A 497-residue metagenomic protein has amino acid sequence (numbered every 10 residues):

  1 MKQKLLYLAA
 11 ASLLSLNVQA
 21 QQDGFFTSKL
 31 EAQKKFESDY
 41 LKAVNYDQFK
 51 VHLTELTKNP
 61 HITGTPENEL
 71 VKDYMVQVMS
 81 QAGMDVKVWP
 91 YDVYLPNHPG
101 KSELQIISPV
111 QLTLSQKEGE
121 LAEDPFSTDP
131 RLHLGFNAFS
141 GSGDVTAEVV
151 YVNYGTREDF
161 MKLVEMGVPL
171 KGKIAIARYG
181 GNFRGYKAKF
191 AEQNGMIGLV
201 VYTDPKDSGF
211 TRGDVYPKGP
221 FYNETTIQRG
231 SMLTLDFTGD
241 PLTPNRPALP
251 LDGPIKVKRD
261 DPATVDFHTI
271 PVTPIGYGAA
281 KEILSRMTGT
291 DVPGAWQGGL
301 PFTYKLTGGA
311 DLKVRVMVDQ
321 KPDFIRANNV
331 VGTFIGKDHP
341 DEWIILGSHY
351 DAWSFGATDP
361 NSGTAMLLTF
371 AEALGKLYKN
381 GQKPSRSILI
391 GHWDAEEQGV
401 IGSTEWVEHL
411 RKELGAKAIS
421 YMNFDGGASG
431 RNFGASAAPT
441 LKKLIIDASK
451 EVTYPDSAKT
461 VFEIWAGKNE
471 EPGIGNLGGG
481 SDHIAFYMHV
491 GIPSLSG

Functional and structural regions predicted by a protein language model:
M1-G24: Bacterial Sec-dependent N-terminal signal peptides
D23-E31, T54-K171, P205, P217 (+1 more regions): Noncatalytic luminal/extracellular "stalk/propeptide" segments of secretory-pathway proteins
K35-A43, T57-P66, E103, G135-S140 (+8 more regions): Second-shell loop/turn segments in exported
V51, A373-I401, Y421-F424: Short helix-loop-beta-strand segments that form the rim/entrance of peptidase-like active sites
H52-E55, K87-V88, V149-V152, I174-R178 (+9 more regions): Structural recognition of the beta-strand scaffold that forms the well-ordered cores of secreted hydrolase catalytic
S127-K162, T238-T358, T369-E372, K376-Q382 (+1 more regions): Soluble metallo-hydrolase cores and metallopeptidase-like ectodomains found primarily in the secretory/periplasmic
E148-F221, K337, D341, W353 (+3 more regions): A conserved hydrophobic secondary-structure block that centers on an alpha-helix together with its immediately flanking
N223-D291, H339, W393-S496: Metal-dependent peptidase/peptidase-like ectodomains
